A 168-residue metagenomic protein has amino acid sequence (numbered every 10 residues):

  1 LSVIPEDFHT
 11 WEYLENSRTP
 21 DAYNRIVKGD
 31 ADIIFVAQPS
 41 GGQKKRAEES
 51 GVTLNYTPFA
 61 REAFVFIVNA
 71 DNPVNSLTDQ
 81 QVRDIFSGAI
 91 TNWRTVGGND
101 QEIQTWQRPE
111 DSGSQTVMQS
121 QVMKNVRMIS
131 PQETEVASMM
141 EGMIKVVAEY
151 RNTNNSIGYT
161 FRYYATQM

Functional and structural regions predicted by a protein language model:
L1-M168: Exported/periplasmic ABC-transporter solute-binding proteins
